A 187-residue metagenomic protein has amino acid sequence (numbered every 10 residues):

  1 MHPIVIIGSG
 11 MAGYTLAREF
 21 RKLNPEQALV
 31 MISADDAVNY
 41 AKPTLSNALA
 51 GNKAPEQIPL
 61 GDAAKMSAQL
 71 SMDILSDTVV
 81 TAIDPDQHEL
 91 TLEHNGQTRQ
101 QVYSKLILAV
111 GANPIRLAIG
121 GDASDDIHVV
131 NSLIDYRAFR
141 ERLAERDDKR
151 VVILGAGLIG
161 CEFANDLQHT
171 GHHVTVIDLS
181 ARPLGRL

Functional and structural regions predicted by a protein language model:
M1-V5, L60, A64-L154, L184: FAD-binding core/adjacent interface of flavoenzyme oxidoreductases
H2-M72, N165-L187: Beta1-alpha1 glycine-rich phosphate/pyrophosphate-binding loop at the start of Rossmann-like nucleotide-binding domains
G8, D84, E162: Acidic active-site catalytic centers that drive phospho-/nucleotidyl reactions and related ester hydrolyses
M11, D36, A112-P114, I134 (+1 more regions): Residue-level detector of alpha-helix initiation sites
T15, R116, A138, E162-F163: Phosphate- and divalent-cation-binding pockets in alpha/beta enzyme and binding domains that engage nucleotide-derived
V110, C161-F163, L179: Generic detector of well-ordered alpha-helical packing
L154-C161: Short, conserved structural micro-motifs that define repeat-unit consensus positions and nucleotide-binding loops
